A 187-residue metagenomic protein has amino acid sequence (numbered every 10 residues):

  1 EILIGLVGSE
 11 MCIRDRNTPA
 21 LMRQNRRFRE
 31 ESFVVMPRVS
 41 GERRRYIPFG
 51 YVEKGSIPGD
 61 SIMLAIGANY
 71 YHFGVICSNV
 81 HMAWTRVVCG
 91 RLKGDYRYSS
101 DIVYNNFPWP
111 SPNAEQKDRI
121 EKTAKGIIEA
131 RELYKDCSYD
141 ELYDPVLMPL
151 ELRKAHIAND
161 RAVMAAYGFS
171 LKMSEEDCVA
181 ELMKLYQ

Functional and structural regions predicted by a protein language model:
E1-E10: Positively charged, low-complexity/disordered segments
L3, D95-S99, L171-S174: Short, surface-exposed helix-loop/turn micro-motifs enriched in polar/charged residues
G5, V75, A165-A166: Residue-level signal for well-ordered alpha-helical scaffold segments within enzymatic catalytic domains
S9-K122: Polybasic, glycine- and aromatic-enriched phosphate-binding surface used to engage nucleic acids
D15-R16, Y104-Q187: Non-catalytic DNA-recognition/assembly elements of restriction-modification systems
